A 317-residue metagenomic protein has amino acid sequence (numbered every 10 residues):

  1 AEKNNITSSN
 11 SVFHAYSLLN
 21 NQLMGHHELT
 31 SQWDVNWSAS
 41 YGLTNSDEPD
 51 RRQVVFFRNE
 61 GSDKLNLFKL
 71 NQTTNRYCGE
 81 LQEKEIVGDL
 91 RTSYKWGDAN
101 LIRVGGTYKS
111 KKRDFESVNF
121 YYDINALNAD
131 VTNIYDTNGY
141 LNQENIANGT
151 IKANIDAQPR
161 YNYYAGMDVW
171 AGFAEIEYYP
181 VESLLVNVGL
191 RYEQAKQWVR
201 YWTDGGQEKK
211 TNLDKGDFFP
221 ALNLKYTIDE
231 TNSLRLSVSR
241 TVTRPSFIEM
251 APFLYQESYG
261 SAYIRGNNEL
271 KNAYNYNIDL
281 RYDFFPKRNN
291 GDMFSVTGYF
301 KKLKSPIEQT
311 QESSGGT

Functional and structural regions predicted by a protein language model:
A1-I102, R288-S295: Outer-membrane beta-barrel domain signature, strongest for Gram-negative TonB-dependent receptors and also present
K3-M24, A157-D168, V242-S295, K302: Outer-membrane beta-barrel signature, preferentially recognizing the C-terminal barrel domain of Gram-negative
S17-L23, A39, K84-L90, D168-A174 (+5 more regions): Hydrophobic, lipid-facing positions within transmembrane beta-strands of outer-membrane proteins
T30-Q32, G97-A99, V181-S183, T227-T231 (+2 more regions): Outer-membrane beta-barrel channels and translocator barrels
D34-R52, F56, L234-R235, T243 (+1 more regions): Membrane-embedded beta-barrel scaffold of Gram-negative outer-membrane proteins
Y41-D47, E80, K84, Y108-D114 (+5 more regions): Transmembrane beta-strands of outer-membrane beta-barrel pores
T73-N75, G79, R91, K95-D229: Signature of Gram-negative outer-membrane beta-barrel scaffolds
K112, D136-K152, P159, K196 (+3 more regions): Surface-exposed extracellular loop regions of Gram-negative outer-membrane beta-barrel proteins, predominantly
